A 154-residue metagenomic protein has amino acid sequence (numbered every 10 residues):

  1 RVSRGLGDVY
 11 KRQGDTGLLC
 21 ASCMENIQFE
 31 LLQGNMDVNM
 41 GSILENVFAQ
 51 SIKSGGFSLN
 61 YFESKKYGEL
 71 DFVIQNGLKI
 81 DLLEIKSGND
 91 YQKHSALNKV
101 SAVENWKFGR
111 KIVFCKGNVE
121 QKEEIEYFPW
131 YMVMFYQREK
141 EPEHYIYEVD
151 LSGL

Functional and structural regions predicted by a protein language model:
R1-K79: Accessory nucleic acid-recognition modules appended to NTPase machines
R12-G14, L83, Y127: Short hydrophobic-aromatic micro-motifs
D15, K66-E69, H94, E148-L154: Nucleic-acid endonuclease domains
E63, K86-S87: Short loop or secondary-structure boundary microenvironments that flank and position key functional residues
K79-L83, R110: Structural motif
S87-Y131: Catalytic cores of nucleic-acid endonucleases
G117-L154: Domain-level recognition of nuclease-like catalytic cores that cleave nucleotide substrates
